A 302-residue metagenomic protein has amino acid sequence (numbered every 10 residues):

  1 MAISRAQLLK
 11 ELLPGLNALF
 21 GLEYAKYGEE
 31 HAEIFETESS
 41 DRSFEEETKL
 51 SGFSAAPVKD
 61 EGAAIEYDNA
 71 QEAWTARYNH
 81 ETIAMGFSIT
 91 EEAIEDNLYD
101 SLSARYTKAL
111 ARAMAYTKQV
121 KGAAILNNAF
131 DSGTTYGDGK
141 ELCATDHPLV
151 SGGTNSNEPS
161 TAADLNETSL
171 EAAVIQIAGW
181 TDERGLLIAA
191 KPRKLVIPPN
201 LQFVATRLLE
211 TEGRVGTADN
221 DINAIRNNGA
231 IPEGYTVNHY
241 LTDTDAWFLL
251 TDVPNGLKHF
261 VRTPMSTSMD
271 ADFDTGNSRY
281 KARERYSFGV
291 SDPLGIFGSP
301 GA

Functional and structural regions predicted by a protein language model:
M1-Y27: N-terminal alpha-helical "arm" segments
A2-K10, E141-D182, A189-K194, N200-A302: Sequence/fold signature of self-assembling virion shell proteins
L22-I83: Assembly/oligomerization interface modules of large self-assembling protein complexes
S39, T48, S54, Q71 (+7 more regions): Solvent-exposed, flexible loop/coil residues
T75, E183-G185: A generic local secondary-structure boundary/capping motif
T75-S132, L195, Y280-A282: Long, contiguous amphipathic alpha-helices that act as assembly "spine/axial" helices in icosahedral shell and virion
N79, L187-A189: Solvent-exposed alpha-helices and their adjacent loops that cap or buttress functional pockets in soluble metabolic
K118-T154: Glycine-rich, mobile lid/loop segments that gate access to catalytic sites or pores
